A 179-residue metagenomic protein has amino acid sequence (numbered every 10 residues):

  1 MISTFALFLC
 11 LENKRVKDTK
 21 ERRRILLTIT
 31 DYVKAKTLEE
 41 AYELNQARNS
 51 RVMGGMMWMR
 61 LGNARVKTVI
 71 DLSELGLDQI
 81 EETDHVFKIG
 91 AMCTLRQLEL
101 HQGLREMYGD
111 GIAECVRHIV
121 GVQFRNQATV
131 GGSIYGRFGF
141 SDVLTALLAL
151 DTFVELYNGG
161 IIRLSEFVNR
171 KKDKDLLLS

Functional and structural regions predicted by a protein language model:
S3-L7, K17-S179: C-terminal structural segment of proteins
